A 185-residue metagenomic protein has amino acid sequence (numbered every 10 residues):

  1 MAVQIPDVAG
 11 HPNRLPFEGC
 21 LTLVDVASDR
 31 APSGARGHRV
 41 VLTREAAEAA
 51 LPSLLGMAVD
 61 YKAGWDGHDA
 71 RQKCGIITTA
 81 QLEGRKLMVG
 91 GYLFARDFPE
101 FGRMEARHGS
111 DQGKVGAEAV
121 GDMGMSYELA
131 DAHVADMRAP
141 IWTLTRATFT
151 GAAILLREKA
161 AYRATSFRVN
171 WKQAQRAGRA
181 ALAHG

Functional and structural regions predicted by a protein language model:
M1-A58, A180, H184: Polar/acidic, low-complexity leader/linker segments enriched in S/T/G and N/D
M1-V8, R71-L82, H133: Short amphipathic beta-strand and strand-loop transition segments with alternating hydrophobic
L15-G19, M57-V59, L87, M125 (+1 more regions): A broad, low-specificity signal marking well-ordered, structured residues that form hydrophobic/aromatic
T22-S33, A49, W65-A70, R96-R103 (+1 more regions): Short, surface-exposed beta-strand/loop "edge" segments at domain boundaries and coil↔beta transitions
S53-H68, M125-Y127: Short conserved beta-strand and strand-loop elements enriched in small hydrophobics with frequent Asp/Gly
K62-W65, Q72-T78, Q112-G113: Short secondary-structure capping micro-motifs at structural edges
H68-C74, L144-T148: Short coil-to-beta-strand transition motifs
A80-L182: Residue microenvironments linked to proteolytic maturation and disulfide-stabilized extracellular modules
